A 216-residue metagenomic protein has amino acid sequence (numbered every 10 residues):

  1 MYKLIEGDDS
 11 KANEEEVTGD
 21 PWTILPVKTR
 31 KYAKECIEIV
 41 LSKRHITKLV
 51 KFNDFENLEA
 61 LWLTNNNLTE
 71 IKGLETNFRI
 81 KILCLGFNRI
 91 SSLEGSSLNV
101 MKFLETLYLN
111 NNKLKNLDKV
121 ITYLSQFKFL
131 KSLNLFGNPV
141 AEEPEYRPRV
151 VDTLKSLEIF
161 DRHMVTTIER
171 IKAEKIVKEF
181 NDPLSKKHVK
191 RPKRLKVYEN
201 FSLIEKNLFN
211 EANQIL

Functional and structural regions predicted by a protein language model:
M1-W62, N67, E75, R79-C84 (+2 more regions): Long, contiguous C-terminal flanking segments immediately downstream of a protein's structured core
